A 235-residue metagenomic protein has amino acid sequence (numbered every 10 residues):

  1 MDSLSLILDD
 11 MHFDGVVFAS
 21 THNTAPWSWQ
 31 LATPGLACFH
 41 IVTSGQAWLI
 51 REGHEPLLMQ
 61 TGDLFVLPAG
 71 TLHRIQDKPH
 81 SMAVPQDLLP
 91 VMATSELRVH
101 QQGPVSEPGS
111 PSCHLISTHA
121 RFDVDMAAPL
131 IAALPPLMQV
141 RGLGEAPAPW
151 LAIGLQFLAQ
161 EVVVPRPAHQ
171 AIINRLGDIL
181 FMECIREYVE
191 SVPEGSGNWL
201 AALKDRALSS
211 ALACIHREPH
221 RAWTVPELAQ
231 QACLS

Functional and structural regions predicted by a protein language model:
M1-L64, G70-S106: Generic protein-terminus/edge-of-domain signal
L6-L8, L72-Q160, E190-S191: A hydrophobic/aromatic-rich effector-binding and dimerization subdomain of bacterial HTH-type transcriptional regulators
D14, C38-I41, W150, G154 (+1 more regions): Amphipathic, well-ordered alpha-helical segments in soluble domains
E52-E55, S110, V192-E194: Short, glycine- and charge-enriched coil/turn segments that flank and shape catalytic ligand pockets
M138-P149, E161-G177, F181-Q231: Short, Lys/Arg-enriched, Trp-marked, Pro/Gly-tolerant hinge/linker segments that flank
